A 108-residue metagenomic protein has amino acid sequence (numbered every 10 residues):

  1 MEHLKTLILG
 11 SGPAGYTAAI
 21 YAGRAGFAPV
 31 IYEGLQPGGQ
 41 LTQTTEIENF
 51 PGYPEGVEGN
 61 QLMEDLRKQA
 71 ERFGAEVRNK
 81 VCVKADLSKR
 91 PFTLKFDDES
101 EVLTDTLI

Functional and structural regions predicted by a protein language model:
M1-A14: Beta1/beta-strand and adjacent pyrophosphate-binding region of the FAD-binding site in flavoprotein oxidoreductases
E2-L4, F96-T106: Core beta-strand elements of the Rossmann-like FAD/NAD(P) dinucleotide-binding domain in flavoenzyme oxidoreductases
L7-L9, G23-Q43: Glycine-rich FAD pyrophosphate-binding loop
G15, G38, G56: Flexible, glycine-rich phosphate/dinucleotide-binding loops and adjacent beta-alpha linkers at cofactor/substrate
V30-Y32, R78, I108: Hydrophobic/aromatic beta-strand patches that form the interior of the parallel beta-sheet core in alpha/beta enzyme
T42-E101: N-terminal Rossmann-like dinucleotide/flavin-binding domain of flavoprotein oxidoreductases that bind FAD/FMN
